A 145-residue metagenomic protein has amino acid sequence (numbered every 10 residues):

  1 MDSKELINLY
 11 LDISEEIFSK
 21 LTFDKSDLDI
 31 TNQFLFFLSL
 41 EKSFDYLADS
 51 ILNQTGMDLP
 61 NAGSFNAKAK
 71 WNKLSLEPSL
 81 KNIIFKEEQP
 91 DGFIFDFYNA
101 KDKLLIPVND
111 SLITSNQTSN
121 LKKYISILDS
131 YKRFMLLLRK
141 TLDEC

Functional and structural regions predicted by a protein language model:
M1-T31, D143-E144: Charged alpha-helical initiation segments
D2-L6, L28-S39, N116-S130: Non-transmembrane, amphipathic alpha-helical segments
Y10-K20, S39, Y46, S130 (+1 more regions): Amphipathic, well-ordered alpha-helical segments in soluble domains
F18, S79, L105-I106, R139-L142: Amphipathic alpha-helical interaction segments
S19, D24, I94-Y98, M135: Compositionally biased, low-structure terminal segments
T22-P60: N-terminal interaction modules that seed assembly of large macromolecular complexes
M57-S130: Long, charged low-complexity segments
S126-C145: Glycine-rich, aromatic-bearing surface loops/beta-hairpins
